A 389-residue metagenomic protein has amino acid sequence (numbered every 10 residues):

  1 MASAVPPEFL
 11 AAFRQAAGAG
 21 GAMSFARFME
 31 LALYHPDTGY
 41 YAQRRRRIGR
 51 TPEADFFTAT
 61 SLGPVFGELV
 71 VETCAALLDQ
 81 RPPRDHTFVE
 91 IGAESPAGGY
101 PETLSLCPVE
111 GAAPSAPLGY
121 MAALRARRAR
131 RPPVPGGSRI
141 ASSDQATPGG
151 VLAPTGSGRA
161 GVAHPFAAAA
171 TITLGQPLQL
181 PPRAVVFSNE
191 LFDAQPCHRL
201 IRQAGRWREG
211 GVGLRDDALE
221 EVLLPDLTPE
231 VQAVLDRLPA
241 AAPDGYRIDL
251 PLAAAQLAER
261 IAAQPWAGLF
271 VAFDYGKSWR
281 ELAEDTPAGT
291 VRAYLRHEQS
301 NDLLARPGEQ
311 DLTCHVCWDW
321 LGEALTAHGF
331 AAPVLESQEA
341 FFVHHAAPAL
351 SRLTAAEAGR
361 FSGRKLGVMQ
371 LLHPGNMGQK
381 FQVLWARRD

Functional and structural regions predicted by a protein language model:
M1-R127, F166-L180, A340-A349, T354 (+1 more regions): Rossmann-like AdoMet
A42-Q43, A194-C197, R280-E281: Short helix/loop capping segments that flank catalytic or ligand/cofactor-binding pockets
V89-I91, V109, V186-N189, F273: Active-site flanking residues adjacent to catalytic metal/cofactor-binding acidic residues
A112-A113, A122, A126-S138, P148-P165: Intrinsic, low-complexity polybasic segments
V185-Q232, D285-L295: A mobile, often basic/glycine-rich helix-loop segment that functions as the active-site lid/recognition loop
E230-D389: Long, Lys/Arg- and hydrophobic-enriched amphipathic alpha-helices
